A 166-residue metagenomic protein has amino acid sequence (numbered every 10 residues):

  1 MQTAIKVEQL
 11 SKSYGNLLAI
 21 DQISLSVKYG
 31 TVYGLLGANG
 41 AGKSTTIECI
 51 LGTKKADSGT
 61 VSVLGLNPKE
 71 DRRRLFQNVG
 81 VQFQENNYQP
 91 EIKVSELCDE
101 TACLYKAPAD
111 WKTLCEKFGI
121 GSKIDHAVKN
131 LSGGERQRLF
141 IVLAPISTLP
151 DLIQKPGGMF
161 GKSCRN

Functional and structural regions predicted by a protein language model:
V27, G59-E70, R74-L75: Conserved ABC transporter NBD signature motif
G34, Q137-A144, T148: ABC ATPase nucleotide-binding domain "signature" region
G37-G42: Walker A (P-loop) phosphate-binding loop of ABC-type ATPase nucleotide-binding domains
L51: Helix-to-loop junction immediately C-terminal to a conserved catalytic motif
N78, E85, P90-L104: Q-loop/switch helix immediately C-terminal to the Walker
D99, C103, P108-K123: Conserved ABC ATPase "signature" region
E100, A127-G134: Conserved ABC ATPase signature
